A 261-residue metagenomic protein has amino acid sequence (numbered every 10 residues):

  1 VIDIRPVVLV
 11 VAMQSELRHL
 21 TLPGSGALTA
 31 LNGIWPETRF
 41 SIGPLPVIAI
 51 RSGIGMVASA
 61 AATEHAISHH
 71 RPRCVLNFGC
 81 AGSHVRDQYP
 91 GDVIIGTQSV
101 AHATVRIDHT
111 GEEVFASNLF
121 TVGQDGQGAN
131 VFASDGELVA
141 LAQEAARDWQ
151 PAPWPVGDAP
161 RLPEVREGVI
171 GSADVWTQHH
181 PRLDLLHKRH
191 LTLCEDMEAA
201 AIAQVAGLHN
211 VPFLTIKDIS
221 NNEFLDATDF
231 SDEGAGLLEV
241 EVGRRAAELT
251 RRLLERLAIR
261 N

Functional and structural regions predicted by a protein language model:
V1-R71: N-terminal short beta-loop-beta anion/metal-coordinating cradle
R18-T21, V85-D87, T104-V105, L225-D226: Short glycine-/acidic-enriched loop or helix-start segments at secondary-structure transitions that form or flank
G33, I54, Q98-A101, D218-N221: Short, acidic/turn-prone active-site loops that include or flank metal/cofactor- and phosphate-binding residues
I50, L76, I94, R166-G171 (+1 more regions): Hydrophobic/aromatic beta-strand patches that form the interior of the parallel beta-sheet core in alpha/beta enzyme
V85-H190: Mid-sequence, gly/pro-rich, charge-dense loop/helix-turn segments that line enzyme active sites
G171-T228: A C-terminal functional module that forms or caps the active site or interfaces directly with catalytic machinery
E223-N261: His/Asp/Glu-rich mid-to-C-terminal helical/loop segments that flank catalytic regions of hydrolases
